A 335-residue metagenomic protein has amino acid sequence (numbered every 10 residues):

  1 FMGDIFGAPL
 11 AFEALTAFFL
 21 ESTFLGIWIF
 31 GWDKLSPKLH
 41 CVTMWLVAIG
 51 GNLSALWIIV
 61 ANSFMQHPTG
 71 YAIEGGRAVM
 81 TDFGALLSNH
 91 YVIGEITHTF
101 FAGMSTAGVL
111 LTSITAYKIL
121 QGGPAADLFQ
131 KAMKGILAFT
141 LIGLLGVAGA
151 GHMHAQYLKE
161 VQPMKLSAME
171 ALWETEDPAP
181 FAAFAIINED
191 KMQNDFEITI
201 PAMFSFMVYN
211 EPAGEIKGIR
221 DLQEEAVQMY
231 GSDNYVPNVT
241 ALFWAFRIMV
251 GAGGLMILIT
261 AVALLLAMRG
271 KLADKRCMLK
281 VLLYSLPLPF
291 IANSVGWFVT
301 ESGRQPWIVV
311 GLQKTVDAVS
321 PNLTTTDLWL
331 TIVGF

Functional and structural regions predicted by a protein language model:
F1-G334: Polytopic transmembrane helical bundles with strong interfacial aromatic enrichment
